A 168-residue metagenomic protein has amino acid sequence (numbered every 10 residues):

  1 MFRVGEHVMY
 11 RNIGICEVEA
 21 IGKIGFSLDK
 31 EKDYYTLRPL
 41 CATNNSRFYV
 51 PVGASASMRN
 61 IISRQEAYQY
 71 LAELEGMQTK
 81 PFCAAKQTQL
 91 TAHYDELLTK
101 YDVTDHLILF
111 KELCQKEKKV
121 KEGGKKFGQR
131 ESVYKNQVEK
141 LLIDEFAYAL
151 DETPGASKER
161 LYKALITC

Functional and structural regions predicted by a protein language model:
M1-M58: A positional/architectural concept
G53-C168: Charge/polar-rich, low-complexity and marginally structured segments
